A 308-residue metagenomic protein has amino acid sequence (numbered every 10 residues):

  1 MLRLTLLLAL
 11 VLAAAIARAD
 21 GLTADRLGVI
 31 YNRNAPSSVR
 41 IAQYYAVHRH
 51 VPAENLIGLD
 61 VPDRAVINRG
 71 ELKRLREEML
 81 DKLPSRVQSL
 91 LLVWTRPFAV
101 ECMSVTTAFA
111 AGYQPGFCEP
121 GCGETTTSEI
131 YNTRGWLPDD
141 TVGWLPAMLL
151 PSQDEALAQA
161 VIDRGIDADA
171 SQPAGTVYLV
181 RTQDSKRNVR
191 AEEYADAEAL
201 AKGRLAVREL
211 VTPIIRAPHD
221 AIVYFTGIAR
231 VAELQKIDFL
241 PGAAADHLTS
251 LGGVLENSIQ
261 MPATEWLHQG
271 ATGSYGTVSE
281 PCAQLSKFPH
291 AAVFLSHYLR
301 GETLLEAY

Functional and structural regions predicted by a protein language model:
T5-A13: Bacterial N-terminal signal peptides
A15-A19: Sec/Tat signal peptide C-region and signal peptidase I cleavage site
D20-Y308: Cysteine-dependent hydrolase recognition
